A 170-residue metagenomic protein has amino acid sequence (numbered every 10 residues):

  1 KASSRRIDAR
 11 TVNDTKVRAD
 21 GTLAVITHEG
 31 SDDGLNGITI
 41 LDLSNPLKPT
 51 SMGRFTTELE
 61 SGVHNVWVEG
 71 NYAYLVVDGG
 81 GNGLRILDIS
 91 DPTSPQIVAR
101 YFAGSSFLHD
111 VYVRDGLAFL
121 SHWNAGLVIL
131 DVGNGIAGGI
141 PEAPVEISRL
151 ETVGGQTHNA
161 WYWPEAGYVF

Functional and structural regions predicted by a protein language model:
K1-F170: Feature marking well-ordered beta-strand scaffolds used for ligand recognition
